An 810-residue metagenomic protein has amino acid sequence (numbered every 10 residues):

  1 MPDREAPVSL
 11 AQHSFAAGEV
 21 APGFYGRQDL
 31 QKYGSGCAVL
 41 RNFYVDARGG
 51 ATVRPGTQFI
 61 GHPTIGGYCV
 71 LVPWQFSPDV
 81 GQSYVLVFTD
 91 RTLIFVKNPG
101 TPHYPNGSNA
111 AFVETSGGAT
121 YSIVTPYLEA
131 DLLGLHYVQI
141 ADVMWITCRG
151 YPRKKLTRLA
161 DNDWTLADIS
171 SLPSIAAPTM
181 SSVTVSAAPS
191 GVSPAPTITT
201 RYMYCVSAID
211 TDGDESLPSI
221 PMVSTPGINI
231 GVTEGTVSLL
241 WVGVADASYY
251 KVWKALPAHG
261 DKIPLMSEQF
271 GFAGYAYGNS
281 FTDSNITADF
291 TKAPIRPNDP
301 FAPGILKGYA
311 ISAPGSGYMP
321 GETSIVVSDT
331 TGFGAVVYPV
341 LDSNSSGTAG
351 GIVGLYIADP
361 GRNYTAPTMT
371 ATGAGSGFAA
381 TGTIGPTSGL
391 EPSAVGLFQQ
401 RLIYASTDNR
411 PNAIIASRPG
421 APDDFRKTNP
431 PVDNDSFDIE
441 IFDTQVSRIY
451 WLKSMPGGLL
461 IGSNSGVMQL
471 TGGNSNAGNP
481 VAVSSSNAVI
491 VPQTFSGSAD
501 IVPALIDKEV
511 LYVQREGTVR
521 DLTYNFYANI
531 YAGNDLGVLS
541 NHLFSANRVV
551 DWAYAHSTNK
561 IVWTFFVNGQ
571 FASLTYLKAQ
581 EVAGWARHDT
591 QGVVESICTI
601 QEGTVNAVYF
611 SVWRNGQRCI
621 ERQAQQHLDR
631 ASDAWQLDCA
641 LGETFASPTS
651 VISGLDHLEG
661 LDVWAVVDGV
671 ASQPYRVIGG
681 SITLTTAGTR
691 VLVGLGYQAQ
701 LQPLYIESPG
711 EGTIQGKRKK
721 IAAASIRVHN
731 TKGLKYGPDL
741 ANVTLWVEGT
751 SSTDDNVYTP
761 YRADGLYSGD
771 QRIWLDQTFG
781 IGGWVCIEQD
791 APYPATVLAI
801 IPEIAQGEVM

Functional and structural regions predicted by a protein language model:
P2-G50, P55, I60-P63, F95 (+8 more regions): Disordered, low-complexity "stalk" and linker segments at domain junctions of extracellular and cell-surface proteins
P55-Q75, Y127, L172-R201, I209-V242 (+4 more regions): Beta-propeller and closely related beta-pinwheel folds
V80-V85, A141-V143, R401-L402, G458-L460 (+3 more regions): Entry beta-strands of beta-propeller and related beta-repeat scaffolds
I94-V96, Q469, G473, G733-T750: Short, surface-exposed beta-strand/strand-loop-strand elements in extracellular ectodomains
P126-H136, N298, T683-T685, D754-W784 (+3 more regions): Beta-sandwich interaction modules
S193, F290, F301-P386: Conserved, function-critical positions that sit in or immediately flank catalytic and ligand-binding motifs
V206, V252-W253, D283, G317 (+8 more regions): Extracellular/surface recognition and adhesion modules
Y697-W746, I800, V809-M810: Glycine/proline-rich low-complexity spacer/linker segments in large multi-domain proteins
